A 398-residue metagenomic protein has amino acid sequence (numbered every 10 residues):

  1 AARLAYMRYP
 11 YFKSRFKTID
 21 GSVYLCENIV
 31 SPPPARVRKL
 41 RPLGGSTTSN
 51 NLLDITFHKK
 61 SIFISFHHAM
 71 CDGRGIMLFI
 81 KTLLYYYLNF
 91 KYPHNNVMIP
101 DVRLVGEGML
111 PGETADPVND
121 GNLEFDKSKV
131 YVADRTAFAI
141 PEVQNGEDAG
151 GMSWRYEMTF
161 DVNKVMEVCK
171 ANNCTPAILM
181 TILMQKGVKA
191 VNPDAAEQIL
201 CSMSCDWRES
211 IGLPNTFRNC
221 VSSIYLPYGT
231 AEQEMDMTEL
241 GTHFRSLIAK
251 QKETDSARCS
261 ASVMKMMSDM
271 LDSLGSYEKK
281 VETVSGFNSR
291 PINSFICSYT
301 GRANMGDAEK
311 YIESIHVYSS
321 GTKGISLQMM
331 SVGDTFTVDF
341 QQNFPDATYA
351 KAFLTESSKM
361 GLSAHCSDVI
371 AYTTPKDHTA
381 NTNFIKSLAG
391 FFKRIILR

Functional and structural regions predicted by a protein language model:
A1-I19, V30-D54, K189-R398: Acyl-thioester-dependent acyl-group transfer interface
S22-N28: Amphipathic coiled-coil signal-relay and dimerization helices
S46-P93, M98-P111, M330-Y349: Histidine-centered acyl-transfer/condensation active-site motif and its immediate structural neighborhood
N51-I62, E142-R208, F336: Gly/Ser/Thr-rich phosphate-binding loops and adjoining beta-strand/alpha-helix segments that form adenosine-phosphate
M70, R74, L78, T82-E167 (+1 more regions): Non-catalytic, low-complexity flexible loops and terminal extensions
R74-L78, T175, L179, E239: Amphipathic alpha-helical recognition patches that constitute DNA-binding helices
